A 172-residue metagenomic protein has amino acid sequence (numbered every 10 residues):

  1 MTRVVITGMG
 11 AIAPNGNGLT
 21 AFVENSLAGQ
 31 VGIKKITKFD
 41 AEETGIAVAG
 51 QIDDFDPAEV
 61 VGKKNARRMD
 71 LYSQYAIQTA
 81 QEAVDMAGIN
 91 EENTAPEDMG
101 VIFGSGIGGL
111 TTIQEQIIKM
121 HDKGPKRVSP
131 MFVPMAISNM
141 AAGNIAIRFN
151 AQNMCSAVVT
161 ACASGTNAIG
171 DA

Functional and structural regions predicted by a protein language model:
M1-I107, T112-M154: Conserved "HGTGT" condensation-loop signature of ketosynthase/thiolase-family condensing enzymes that catalyze
M154-T160: Short loop-beta-helix segment that forms the pyridoxal 5′-phosphate
G165: Short conserved active-site loop signatures built around small residues
A168: Active-site histidine-anchored catalytic micro-motif
